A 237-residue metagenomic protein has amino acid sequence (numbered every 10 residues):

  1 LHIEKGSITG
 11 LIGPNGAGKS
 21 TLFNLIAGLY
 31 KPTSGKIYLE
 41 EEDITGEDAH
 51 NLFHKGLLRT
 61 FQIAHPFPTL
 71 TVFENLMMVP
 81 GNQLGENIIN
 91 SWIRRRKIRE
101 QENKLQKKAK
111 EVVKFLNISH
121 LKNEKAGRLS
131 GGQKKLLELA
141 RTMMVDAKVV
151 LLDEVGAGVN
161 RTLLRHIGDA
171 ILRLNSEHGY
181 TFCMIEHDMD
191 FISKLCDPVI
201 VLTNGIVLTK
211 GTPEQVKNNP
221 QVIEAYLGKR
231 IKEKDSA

Functional and structural regions predicted by a protein language model:
I12-P14: The feature captures the beta-strand-to-loop junction immediately N-terminal to the Walker
A27: Helix-to-loop junction immediately C-terminal to a conserved catalytic motif
G35-D43, H54-K55: Conserved ABC transporter NBD signature motif
I89-L121, D169-L172: Conserved ABC ATPase "signature" region
E154-V155: Walker B catalytic motif
R165-E177: Helical segment within the ABC ATPase nucleotide-binding domain
I192-K194: A short, surface-exposed alpha-helical micro-motif characterized by mixed small hydrophobic and charged/polar residues
